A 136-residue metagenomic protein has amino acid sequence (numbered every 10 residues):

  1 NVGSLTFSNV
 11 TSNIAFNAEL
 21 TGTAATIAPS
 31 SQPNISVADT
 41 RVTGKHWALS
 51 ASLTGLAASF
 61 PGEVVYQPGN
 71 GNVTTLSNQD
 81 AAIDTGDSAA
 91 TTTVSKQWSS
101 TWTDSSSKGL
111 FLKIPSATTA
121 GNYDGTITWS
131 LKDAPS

Functional and structural regions predicted by a protein language model:
N1-G71, K96-S136: N-terminal small/polar-rich segments of proteins
V73-S105: Extracellular adhesion/glycan-binding regions together with long Ser/Thr- and acidic-residue-rich low-complexity tracts
